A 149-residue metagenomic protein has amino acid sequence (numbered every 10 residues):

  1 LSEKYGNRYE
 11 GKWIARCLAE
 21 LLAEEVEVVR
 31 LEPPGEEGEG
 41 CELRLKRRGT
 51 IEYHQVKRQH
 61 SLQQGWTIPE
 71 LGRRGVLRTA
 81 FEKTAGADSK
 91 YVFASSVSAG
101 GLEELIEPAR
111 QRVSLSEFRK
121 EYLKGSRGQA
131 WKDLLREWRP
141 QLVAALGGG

Functional and structural regions predicted by a protein language model:
L1-N7, T50, V56-G149: Acidic metal-coordinating catalytic centers involved in nucleic-acid phosphodiester chemistry
E3-R73: Catalytic centers of nucleases
